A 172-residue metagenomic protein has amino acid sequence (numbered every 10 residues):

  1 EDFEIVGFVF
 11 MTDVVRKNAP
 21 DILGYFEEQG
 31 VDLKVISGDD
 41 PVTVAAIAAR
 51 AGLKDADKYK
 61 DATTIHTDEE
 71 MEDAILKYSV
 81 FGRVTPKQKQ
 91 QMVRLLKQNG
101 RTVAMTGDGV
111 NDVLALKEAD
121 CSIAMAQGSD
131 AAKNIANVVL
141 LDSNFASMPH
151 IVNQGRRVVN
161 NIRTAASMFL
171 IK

Functional and structural regions predicted by a protein language model:
D2-I22, E27-V42, K58-H66, Y78-K87 (+1 more regions): Conserved beta-strand/loop elements of the cytosolic catalytic core of P-type E1-E2 ATPases, chiefly in the P-domain
S37-V44, R50, M125: Conserved actuator
G38, G109-V110: A short acidic Gly-Thr/Ser loop motif
A51, D55-M105, G109, A119 (+1 more regions): Membrane-embedded transport module
L116: Basic, alpha-helical nucleic-acid-binding regions used in initiation and control of genome expression
